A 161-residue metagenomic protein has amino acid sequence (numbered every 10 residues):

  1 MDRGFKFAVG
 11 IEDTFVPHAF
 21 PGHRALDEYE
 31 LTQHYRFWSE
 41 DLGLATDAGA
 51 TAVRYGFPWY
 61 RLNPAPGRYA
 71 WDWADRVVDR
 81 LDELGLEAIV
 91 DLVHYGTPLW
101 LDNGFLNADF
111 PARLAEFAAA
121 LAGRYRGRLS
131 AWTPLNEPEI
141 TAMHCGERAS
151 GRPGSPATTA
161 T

Functional and structural regions predicted by a protein language model:
M1-A50: N-terminal carbohydrate-binding accessory modules
R3-F5, V78-D79, E83-T161: Active-site region of glycoside hydrolase catalytic domains
G10-T14, G56-P58, V93, N136: Short loop/turn segments at strand-loop or loop-helix junctions that form parts of catalytic or ligand-binding pockets
T14-F15, R61, G96, I140: Surface-exposed, flexible loop/turn segments at secondary-structure boundaries
H18-A19, A65, W100, A142: Short acidic, gly/pro-rich beta-turn/loop elements at beta-sheet edges and active-site/ligand-binding grooves
G22-E28, G56-P64, D102: Glycine-/proline-rich flexible loop or hinge segments
Y29-S39, A65-R76, L106-A122: Glycine-rich anion/phosphate-binding loops
L42-T97: Aromatic-lined substrate-binding rim segments of carbohydrate-active enzymes
